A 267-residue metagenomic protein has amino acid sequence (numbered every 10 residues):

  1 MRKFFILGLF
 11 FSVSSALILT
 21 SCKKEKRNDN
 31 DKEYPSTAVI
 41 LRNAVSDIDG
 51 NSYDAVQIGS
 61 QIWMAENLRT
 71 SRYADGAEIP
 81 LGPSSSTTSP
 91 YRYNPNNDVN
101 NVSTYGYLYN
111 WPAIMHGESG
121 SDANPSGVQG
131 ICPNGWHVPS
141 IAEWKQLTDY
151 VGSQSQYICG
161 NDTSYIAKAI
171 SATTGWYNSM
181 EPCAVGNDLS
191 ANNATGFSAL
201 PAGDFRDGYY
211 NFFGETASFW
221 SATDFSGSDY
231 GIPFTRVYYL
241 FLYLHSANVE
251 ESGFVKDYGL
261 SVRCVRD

Functional and structural regions predicted by a protein language model:
M1-F4, K23-K24: Positively charged n-region of N-terminal signal peptides that target proteins for export
I6-L7, N124: Residues at the start of alpha-helices and the adjacent loop-to-helix junctions
G8-A16: Bacterial N-terminal signal peptides
I18-S21: C-terminal motif of bacterial Sec signal peptides marking the signal peptidase cleavage site
K26-D267: Conserved positions within compact, well-structured domain cores
